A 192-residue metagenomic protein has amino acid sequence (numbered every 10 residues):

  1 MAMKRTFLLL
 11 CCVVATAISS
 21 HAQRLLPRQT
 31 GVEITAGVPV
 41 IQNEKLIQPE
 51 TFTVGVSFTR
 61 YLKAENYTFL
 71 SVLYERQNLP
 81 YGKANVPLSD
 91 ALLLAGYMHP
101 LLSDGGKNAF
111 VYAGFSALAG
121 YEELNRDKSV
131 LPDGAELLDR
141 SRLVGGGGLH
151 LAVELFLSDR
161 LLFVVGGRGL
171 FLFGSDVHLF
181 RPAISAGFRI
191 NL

Functional and structural regions predicted by a protein language model:
M1-R28: Cleavable N-terminal export/targeting peptides
A22-V72, S185, R189-N191: Short glycine/proline- and aromatic-enriched beta-strand/turn motifs that initiate or cap beta-hairpins
R28-T30, Q48-V54, P87-L93, A109 (+2 more regions): Residues that define the transmembrane beta-barrel architecture of outer-membrane proteins
I34-V38, V54-R60, L93-H99, F115-A119 (+3 more regions): Residues on the lipid-exposed face of transmembrane beta-strands in outer-membrane beta-barrel proteins
I41-E44, L79-V86, D133-D139, L170-S175: Extracellular loop and loop/strand-boundary signature of outer-membrane beta-barrel proteins
S57-P132, L161, I190-L192: Gram-negative (and chloroplast) outer-membrane scaffold detector with strong preference for beta-barrel transmembrane
S71, Q77-P80, A152-L192: Predominantly the C-terminal beta-signal and adjacent terminal strand-loop region of outer-membrane beta-barrel
E123-F171: A charged, solvent-exposed segment within the mature domains of Sec-exported extracytoplasmic proteins
